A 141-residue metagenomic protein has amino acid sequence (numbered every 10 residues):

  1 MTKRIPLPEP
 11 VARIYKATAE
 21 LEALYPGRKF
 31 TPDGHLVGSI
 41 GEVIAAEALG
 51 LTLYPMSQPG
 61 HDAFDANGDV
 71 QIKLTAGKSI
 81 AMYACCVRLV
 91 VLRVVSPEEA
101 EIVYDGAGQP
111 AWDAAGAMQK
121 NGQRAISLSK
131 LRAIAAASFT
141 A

Functional and structural regions predicted by a protein language model:
M1-N67, K73-A141: Nucleic-acid endonuclease domains
